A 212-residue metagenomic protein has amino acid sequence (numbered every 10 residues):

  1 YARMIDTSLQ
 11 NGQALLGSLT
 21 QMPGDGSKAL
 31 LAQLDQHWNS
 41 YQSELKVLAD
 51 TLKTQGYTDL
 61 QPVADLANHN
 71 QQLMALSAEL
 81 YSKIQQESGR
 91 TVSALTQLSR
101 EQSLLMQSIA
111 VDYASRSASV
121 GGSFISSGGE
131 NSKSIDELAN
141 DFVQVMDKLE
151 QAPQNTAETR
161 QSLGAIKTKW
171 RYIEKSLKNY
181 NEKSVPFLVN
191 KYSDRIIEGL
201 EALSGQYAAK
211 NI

Functional and structural regions predicted by a protein language model:
Y1-T7, G26-A29, Q33, T58 (+6 more regions): Extracytoplasmic/periplasmic, Sec-exported soluble proteins
R3-Q61, H69-Q72, A139-E182, S204: Heptad-repeat alpha-helical coiled-coil/4-helix-bundle sensor or tether segments in soluble regions
M4-T7, Y41-K46, T91-G122, T168-K178 (+2 more regions): N-terminal extracytoplasmic segments of bacterial inner-membrane proteins
Q21, K53-T54, S82-Q86, I212: Short, charged/polar, low-complexity loop and linker segments that flank or interrupt alpha-helical bundles
D59-L163: Extended amphipathic alpha-helical interaction segments
A64-L76, V189, I196, L200 (+1 more regions): Charged, amphipathic alpha-helical scaffolding segments
N131-A139, L200-K210: Short secondary-structure transition/capping segments
